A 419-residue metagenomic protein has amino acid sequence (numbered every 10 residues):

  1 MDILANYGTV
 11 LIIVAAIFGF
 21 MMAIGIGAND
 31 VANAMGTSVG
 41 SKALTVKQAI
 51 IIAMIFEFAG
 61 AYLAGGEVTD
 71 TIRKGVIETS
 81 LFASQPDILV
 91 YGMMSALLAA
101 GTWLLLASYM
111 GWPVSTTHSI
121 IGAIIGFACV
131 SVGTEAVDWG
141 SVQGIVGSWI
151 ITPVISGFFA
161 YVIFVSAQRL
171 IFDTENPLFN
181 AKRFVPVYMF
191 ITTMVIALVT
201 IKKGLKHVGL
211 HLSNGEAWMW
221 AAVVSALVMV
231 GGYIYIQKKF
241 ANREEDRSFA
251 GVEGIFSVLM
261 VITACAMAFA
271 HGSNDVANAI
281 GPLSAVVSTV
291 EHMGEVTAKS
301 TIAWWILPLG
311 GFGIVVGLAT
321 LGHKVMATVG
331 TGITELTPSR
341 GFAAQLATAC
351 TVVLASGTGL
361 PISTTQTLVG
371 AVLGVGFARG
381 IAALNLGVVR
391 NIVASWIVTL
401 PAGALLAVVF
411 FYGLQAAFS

Functional and structural regions predicted by a protein language model:
M1-S419: Alpha-helical transmembrane segments and immediately membrane-proximal extracytoplasmic
